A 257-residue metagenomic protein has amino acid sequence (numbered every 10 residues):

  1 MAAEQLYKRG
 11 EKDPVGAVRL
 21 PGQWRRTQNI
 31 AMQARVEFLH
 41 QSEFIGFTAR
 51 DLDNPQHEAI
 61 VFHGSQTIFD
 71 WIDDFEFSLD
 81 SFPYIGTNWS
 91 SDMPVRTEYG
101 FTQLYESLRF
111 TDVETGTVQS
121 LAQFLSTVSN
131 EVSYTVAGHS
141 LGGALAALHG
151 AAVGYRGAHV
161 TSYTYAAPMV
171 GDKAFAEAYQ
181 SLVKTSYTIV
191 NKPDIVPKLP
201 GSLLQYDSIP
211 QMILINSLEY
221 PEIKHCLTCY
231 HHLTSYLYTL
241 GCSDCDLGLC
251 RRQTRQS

Functional and structural regions predicted by a protein language model:
M1-R25: Charged, compositionally biased non-catalytic regions
L6, A34, E43-T48, Q205-M212: Secretory-pathway lumenal glyco-enzymes, predominantly type II signal-anchor Golgi glycosyltransferases
G10, I68-D70, P197: Short, solvent-exposed loop/turn elements at domain surfaces
D13, P94-T97, E114, N216 (+1 more regions): Intrinsic-disorder-associated interaction segments
P14-Q23, H63, F75-F77, L203-I209: Short, polar loop/linker segments at the starts of domains and inter-domain junctions
T27-A137, G154-V160, S257: A conserved cap/lid and substrate-binding interface adjacent to the catalytic center of lipid-processing enzymes
S120-Y206: Serine-dependent carboxylesterase/thioesterase catalytic core of lipase-like alpha/beta-hydrolase/SGNH enzymes
D172-S257: Lipolytic serine-hydrolase domain surface
